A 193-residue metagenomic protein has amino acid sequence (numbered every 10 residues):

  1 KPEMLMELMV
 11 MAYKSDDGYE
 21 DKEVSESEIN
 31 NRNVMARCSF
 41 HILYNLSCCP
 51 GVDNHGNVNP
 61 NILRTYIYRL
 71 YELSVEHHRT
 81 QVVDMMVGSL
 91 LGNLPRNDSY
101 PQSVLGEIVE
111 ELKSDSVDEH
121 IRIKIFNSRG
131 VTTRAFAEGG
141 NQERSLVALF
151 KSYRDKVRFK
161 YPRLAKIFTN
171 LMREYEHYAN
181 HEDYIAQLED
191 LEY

Functional and structural regions predicted by a protein language model:
K1-R129, E192: Non-catalytic all-alpha helical scaffold/repeat segments
F136, E143-R144, Y161-P162: Inter-repeat boundary and helix-capping residues of tandem alpha-helical solenoids
G139-K151: Short amphipathic alpha-helical heptad-repeat segments
V157-R158, Y175: Residue at a conserved register position within TPR or TPR-like alpha-solenoid repeats
L164-E174: Short, charged, amphipathic alpha-helical segments
Y175-E189: Amphipathic alpha-helical coiled-coil segments
